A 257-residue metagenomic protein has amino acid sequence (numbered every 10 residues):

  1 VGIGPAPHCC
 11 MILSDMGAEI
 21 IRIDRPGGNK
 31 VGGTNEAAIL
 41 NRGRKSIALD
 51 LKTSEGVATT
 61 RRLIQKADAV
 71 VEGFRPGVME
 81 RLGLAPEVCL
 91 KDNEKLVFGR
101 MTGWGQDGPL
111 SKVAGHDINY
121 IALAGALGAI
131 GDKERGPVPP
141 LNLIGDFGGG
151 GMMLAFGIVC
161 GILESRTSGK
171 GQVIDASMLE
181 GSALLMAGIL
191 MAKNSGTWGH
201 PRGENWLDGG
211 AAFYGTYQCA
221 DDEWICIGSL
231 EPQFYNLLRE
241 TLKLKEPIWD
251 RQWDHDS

Functional and structural regions predicted by a protein language model:
V1-K170: N-terminal helix-loop segment corresponding to the beta1-alpha1 unit of nucleotide/adenylate-binding folds
I3, E72, A176, I227-G228: Active-site-adjacent beta-strand anchor residues
I21-I23, N194-R202: Short Pro/Gly-enriched beta-strand edge/turn motifs at strand-loop
V31-G33, D208-A211: Short solvent-exposed loop/turn micro-motifs enriched in small/polar/acidic residues
Q106, R135-G145, R166-S182, G203-G209 (+1 more regions): Conserved Rossmann-fold dehydrogenase catalytic segment
A124, G150-Q172, L184-T197, L237-K245: Oxidoreductase and adenylate-handling cofactor-binding alpha/beta cores
F213-S257: Aromatic-enriched alpha-helical interface/lid elements that frame and gate functional surfaces
